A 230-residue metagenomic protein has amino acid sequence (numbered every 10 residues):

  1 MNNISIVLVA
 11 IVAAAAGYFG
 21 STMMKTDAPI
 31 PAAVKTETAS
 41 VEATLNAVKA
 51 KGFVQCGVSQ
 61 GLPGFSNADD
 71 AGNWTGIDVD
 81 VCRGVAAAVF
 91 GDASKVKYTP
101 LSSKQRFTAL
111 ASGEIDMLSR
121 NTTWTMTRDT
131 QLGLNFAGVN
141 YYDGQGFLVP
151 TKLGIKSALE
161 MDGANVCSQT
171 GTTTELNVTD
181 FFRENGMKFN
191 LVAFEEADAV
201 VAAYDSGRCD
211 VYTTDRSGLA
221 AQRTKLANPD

Functional and structural regions predicted by a protein language model:
N2-K97: N-terminal hydrophobic or amphipathic helices and topogenic motifs
V41-E42, V96-T108, L191-S206: Short helix-initiation/N-cap motifs at beta->coil->alpha
K49-G52, A111, D143, M161-D162 (+1 more regions): Residue-level preference for short coil/turn positions at secondary-structure junctions
Q55-G64, G72-V89, T123-T125, D143-V201 (+1 more regions): Bilobed "Venus flytrap"/periplasmic-binding protein-like clamshell domains and structurally analogous long
N67-T75, V96, R106, G163-S168 (+1 more regions): Second-shell loop/turn segments in exported
R83, A87, K95-E160: Acidic, polar ligand-binding/catalytic clefts
Q105, S119-Q131, N177-E184, D205-D230: A ligand-binding cleft/hinge motif common to bilobed small-molecule-binding domains
